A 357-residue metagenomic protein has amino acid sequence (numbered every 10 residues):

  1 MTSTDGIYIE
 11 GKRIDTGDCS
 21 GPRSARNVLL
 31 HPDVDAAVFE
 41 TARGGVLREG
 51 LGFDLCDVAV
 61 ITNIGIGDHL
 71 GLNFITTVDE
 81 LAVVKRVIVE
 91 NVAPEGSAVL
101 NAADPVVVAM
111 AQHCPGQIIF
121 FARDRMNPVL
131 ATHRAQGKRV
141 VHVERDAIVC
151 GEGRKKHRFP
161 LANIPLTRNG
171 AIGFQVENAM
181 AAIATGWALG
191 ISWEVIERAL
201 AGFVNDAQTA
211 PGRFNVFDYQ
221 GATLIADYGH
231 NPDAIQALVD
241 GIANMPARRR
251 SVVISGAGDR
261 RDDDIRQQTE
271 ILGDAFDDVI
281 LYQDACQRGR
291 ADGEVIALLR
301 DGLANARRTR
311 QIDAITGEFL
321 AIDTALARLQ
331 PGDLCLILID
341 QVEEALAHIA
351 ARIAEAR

Functional and structural regions predicted by a protein language model:
M1, F120, I312-T316: A structural preference for short, hydrophobic beta-strand core positions in alpha/beta folds
M1-E10: Short beta-strand-centered segment that lines the nucleotide-binding/catalytic pocket of NTP-utilizing
T2, E40, V99, I118 (+4 more regions): Residue-level signal for inorganic ion chemistry
S3, E40, V60-T62, N101 (+2 more regions): Short beta-strand segments
T4-D5, I64, R123, D284-C286 (+1 more regions): Short, ordered loop/turn segments at secondary-structure junctions
I9-F120, R125-V129, N163-T167, P232 (+1 more regions): Flexible active-site lid/hinge loop adjacent to a nucleotide/diphosphate and Mg2+-phosphate binding pocket
F74-A82, R86, G96, P115-Q236: Adenine nucleotide phosphate-binding catalytic loops in nucleotide-utilizing enzymes
N169-I172, A184-E194, R198-R357: ATP-dependent carboxylate-amine ligase
